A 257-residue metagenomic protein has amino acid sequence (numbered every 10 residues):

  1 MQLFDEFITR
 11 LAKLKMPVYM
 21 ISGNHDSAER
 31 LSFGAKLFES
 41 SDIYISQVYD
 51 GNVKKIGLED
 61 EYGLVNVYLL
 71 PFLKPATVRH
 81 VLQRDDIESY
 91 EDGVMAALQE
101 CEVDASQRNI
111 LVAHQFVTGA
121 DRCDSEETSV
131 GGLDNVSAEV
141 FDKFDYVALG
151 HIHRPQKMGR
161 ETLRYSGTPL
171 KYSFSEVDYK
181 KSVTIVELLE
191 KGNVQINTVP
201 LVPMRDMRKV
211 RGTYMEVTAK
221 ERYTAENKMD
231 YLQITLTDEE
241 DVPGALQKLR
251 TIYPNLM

Functional and structural regions predicted by a protein language model:
M1-I56, V140-F144: Core catalytic region of metal-dependent phosphoesterases/phosphodiesterases, especially metallo-beta-lactamase-like
F4, G23, V67, H114 (+4 more regions): Divalent metal-coordination and catalytic microenvironments
A12-L14, V103-A105, E139-K143, T224-E226 (+1 more regions): Short, conserved loop/helix-junction motifs that constitute active-site signature segments in enzyme catalytic cores
Y19, S46, Y68, I110 (+2 more regions): Hydrophobic/aromatic beta-strand patches that form the interior of the parallel beta-sheet core in alpha/beta enzyme
I21-L31, G51-V53, K74-T77, F116-D121 (+2 more regions): Active-site environment of divalent metal-dependent phosphoester hydrolases
F33-G132: Conserved catalytic scaffold of divalent metal-dependent phosphoesterases
E39-S40, C123-G192: Conserved beta-sheet core of the metallophosphoesterase superfamily
L188-M257: Accessory, non-catalytic peripheral segments of nucleic-acid enzymes
